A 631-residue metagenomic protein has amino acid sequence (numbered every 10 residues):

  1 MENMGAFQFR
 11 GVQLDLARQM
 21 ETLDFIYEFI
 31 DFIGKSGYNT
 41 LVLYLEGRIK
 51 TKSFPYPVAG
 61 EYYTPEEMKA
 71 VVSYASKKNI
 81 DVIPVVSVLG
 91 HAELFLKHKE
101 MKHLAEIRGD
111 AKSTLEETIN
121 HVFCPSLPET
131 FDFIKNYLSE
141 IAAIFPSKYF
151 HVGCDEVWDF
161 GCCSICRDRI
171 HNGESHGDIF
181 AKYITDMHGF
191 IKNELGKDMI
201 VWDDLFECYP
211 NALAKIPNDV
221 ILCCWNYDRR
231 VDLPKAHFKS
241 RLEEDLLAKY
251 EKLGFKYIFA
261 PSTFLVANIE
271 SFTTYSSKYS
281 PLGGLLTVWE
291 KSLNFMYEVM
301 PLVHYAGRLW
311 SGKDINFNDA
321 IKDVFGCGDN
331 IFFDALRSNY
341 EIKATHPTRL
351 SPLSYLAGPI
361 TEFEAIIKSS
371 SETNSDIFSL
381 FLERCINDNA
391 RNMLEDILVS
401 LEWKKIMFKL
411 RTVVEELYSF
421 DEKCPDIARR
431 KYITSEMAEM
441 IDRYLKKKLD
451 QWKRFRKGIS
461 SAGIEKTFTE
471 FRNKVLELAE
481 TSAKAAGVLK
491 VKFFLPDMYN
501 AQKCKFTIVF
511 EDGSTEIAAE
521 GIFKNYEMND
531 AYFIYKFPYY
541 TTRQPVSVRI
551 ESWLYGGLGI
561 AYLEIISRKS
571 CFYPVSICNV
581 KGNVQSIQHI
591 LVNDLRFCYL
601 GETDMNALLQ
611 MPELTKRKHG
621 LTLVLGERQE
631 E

Functional and structural regions predicted by a protein language model:
M1-E194, I200: Feature activates predominantly on carbohydrate-active enzymes
M1-E46, Y62-Y63, K148, N387-F493 (+6 more regions): Mature N-terminal, pre-catalytic/accessory segment of carbohydrate-active enzymes
D31, A70-S73, P128-S139, A143 (+2 more regions): Substrate-binding groove of N-acetylhexosamine-processing glycoside hydrolases
A485-V491, Y540-E551: Noncatalytic modules at the cell exterior or secretory-pathway interfaces, chiefly beta-strand-rich lectin/adhesion
F493-D497, R549-G556: Short beta-strand-plus-loop segments that form exposed binding edges in beta-rich domains
Q502-G513, A561-I566: Short, surface-exposed beta-strand/strand-loop-strand elements in extracellular ectodomains
G513-E520, S570-P574: Surface-exposed loop/edge segments in extracytoplasmic proteins
E516-Y540, G582-S586, L591: Extracellular carbohydrate recognition and processing domains and analogous Trp-centered ligand-binding platforms
